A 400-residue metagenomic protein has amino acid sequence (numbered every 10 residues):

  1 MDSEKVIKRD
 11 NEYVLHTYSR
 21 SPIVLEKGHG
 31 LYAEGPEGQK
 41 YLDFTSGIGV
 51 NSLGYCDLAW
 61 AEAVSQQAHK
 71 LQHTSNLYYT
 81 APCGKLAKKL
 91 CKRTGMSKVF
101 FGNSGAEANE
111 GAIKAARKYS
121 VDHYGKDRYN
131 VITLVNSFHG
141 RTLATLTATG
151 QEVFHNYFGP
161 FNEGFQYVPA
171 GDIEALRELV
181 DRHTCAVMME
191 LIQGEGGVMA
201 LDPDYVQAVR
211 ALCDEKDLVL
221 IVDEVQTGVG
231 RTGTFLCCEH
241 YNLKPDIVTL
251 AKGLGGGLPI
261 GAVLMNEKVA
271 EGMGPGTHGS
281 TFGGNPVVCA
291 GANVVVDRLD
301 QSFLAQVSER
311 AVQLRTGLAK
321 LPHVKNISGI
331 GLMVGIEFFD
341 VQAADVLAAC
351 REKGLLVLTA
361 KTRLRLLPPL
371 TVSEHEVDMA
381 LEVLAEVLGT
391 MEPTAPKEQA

Functional and structural regions predicted by a protein language model:
M1-A400: Conserved N-terminal phosphate-binding loop of PLP-dependent enzymes in the Aspartate aminotransferase
